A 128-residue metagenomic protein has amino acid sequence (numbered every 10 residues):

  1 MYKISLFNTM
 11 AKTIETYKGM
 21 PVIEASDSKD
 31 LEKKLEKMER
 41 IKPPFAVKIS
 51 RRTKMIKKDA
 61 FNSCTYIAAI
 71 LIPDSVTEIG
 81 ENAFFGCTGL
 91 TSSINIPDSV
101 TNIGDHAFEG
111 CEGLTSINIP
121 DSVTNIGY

Functional and structural regions predicted by a protein language model:
L6, A11-S26, I41-M55, T65-E78 (+2 more regions): Structural signature of tandem-repeat unit edges
L31-K34: A short, charged, amphipathic alpha-helix used as a generic interaction element across diverse proteins
M38-E39, K58-A60: Short, T/G/N/S-enriched strand-turn elements that build extracellular solenoid repeat scaffolds
D59-A60, G80-F85, G104-E109, Y128: Consensus positions within tandem repeat domains that build extended binding/scaffold surfaces
